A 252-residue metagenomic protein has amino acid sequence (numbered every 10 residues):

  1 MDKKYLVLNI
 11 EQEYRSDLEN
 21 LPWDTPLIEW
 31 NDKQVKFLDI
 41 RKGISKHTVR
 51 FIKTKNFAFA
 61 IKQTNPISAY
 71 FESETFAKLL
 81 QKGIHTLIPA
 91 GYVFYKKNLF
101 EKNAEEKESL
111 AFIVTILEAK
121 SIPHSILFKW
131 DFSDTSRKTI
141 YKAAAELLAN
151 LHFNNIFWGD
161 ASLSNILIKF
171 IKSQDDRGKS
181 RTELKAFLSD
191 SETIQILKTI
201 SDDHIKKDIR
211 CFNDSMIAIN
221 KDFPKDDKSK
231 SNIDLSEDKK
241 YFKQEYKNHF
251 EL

Functional and structural regions predicted by a protein language model:
M1-P26: A short, basic N-terminal segment
D17-I126, D131, K142-N154, W158: Conserved ATP-binding subdomain of kinase catalytic cores across diverse folds
L117, F170, S191: Residues immediately flanking
S133-T135: Glycine-rich adenosyl-nucleotide cofactor-binding module
R137-Y141: Short alpha-helical scaffold element within the canonical Hanks-type protein kinase domain
A161-I168: Hydrophobic residue at the +6 position relative to the catalytic HRD Asp in the kinase catalytic loop
I168-E183: Activation-loop N-terminal segment of eukaryotic-like protein kinases
S180-L252: C-lobe/activation-segment region of protein kinase-like
